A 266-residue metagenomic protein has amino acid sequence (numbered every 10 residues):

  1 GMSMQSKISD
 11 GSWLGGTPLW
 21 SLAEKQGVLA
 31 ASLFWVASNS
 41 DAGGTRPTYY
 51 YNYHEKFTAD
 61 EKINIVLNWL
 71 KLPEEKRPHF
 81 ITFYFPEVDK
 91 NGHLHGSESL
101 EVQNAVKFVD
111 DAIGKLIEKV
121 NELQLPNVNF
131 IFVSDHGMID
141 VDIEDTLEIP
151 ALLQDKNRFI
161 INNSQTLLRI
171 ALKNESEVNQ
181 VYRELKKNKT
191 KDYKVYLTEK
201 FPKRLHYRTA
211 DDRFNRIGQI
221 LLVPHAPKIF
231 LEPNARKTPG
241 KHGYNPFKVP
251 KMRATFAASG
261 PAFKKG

Functional and structural regions predicted by a protein language model:
G1-G96: His/Asp/Glu-rich, glycine-adjacent segments that coordinate divalent cations and/or stabilize oxyanion chemistry on
A23, P78-P86, V102-V109, I113-L116 (+3 more regions): Beta-strand elements within well-structured catalytic alpha/beta cores of enzymes that handle phosphate/sulfate esters
E24-K25, P73-R77, L123-L125, L153 (+3 more regions): Extracellular/periplasmic catalytic domains that process cell-envelope and extracellular macromolecules
L33-S38, Y84-V88, V133-H136, A171-K173 (+2 more regions): Active-site-proximal beta-strand/loop segments in catalytic clefts of secreted hydrolases
S40-G43, N91-H95, D140-I143, V178-V181 (+2 more regions): Extracytoplasmic/secreted cell-surface and envelope-processing proteins
F57-K71, V88-F130, Q180-Y182: A long, amphipathic alpha-helix that forms part of the scaffold/cap immediately adjacent to metal-dependent active
N127-V128, H136-K173: Acidic/histidine-rich catalytic neighborhood
N162-G266: Active-site neighborhoods of enzymes that stabilize oxyanions during catalysis
